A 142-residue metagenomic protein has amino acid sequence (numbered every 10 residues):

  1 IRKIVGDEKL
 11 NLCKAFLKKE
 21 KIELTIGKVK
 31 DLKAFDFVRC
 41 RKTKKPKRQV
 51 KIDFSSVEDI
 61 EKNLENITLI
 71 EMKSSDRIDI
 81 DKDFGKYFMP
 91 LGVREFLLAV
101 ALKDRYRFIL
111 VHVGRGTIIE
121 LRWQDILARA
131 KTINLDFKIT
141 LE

Functional and structural regions predicted by a protein language model:
I1-K33: Acidic-basic catalytic patches of nuclease active cores, encompassing PD-(D/E)XK and other metal-cofactor nuclease
K30-D31, K62-E65, V100-D104: A structural signal for short secondary-structure junctions
D36-R39, R48, N66-I78: Conserved catalytic cores of phosphodiester-cleaving nucleases, focusing on short active-site segments
F37, T43-N63: Short mixed-charge
Q49, D81-D83, E120: A short acidic (Asp/Glu
M72-S74, V93, V113: Residues immediately flanking
D76-A101: Mg2+/Mn2+-dependent nuclease catalytic core
L97-E142: Domain-level recognition of nuclease-like catalytic cores that cleave nucleotide substrates
